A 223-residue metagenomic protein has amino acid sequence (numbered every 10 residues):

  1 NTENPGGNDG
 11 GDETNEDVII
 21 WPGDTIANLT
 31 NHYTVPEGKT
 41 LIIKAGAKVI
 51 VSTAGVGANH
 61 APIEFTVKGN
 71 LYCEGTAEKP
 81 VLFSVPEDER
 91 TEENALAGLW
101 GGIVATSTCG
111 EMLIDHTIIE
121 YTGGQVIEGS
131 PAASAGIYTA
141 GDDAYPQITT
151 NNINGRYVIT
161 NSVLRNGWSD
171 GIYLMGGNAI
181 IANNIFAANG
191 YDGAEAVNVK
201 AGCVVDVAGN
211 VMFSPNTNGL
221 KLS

Functional and structural regions predicted by a protein language model:
N1-S223: Beta-strand/loop edge motif enriched in small/polar residues
